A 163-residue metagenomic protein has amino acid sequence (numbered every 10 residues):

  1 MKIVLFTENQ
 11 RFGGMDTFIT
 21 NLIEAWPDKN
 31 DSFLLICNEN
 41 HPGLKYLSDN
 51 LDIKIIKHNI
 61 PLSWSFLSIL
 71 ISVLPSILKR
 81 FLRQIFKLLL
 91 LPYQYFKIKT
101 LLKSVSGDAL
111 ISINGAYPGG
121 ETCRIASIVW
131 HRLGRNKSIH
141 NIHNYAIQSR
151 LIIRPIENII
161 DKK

Functional and structural regions predicted by a protein language model:
L5-G13, A25-L89: N-terminal strand-loop element at the rim of the active site of nucleotide-sugar-dependent glycosyltransferases
F6-T20, Y117-G120: A short, glycine/small-residue-rich beta-strand->loop->alpha-helix junction that serves as a flexible
T7-E8, I60, I113-A116, S127 (+1 more regions): Histidine-centered beta-alpha loop that forms part of the nucleotide-sugar donor binding/catalytic region in diverse
G14, F18, F86-Q94, E121-T122 (+1 more regions): Soluble or luminal CAZymes and related metallo-dependent hydrolases
I19-A25, S127-W130: Histidine-anchored nucleotide/phosphate-binding helix
Q84-L88, I98-T122, I139: Short N-terminal targeting/anchoring amphipathic segment
Y93-T100, H131-R132, I152-K163: Membrane-proximal helix-turn-helix segments that form the acceptor-binding/catalytic region of lipid-linked
N114-G119, R132-I153: A short, histidine- and acid-enriched strand-loop-helix "catalytic/donor-clamping" loop that lines the nucleotide-sugar
